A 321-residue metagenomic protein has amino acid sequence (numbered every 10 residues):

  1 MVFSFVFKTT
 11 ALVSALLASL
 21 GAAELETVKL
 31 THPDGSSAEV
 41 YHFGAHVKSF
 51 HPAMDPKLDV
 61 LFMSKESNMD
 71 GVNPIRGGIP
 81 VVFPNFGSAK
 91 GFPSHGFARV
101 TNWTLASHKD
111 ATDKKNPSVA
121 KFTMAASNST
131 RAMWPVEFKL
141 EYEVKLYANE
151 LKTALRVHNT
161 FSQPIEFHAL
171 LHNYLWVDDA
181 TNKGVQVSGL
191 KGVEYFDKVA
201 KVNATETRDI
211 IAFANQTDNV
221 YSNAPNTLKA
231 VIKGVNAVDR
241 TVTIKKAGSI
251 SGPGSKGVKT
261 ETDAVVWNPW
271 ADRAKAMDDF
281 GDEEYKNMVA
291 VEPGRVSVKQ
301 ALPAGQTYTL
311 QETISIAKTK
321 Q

Functional and structural regions predicted by a protein language model:
M1-S19, A23: Fungal secretory targeting signals
L20-G78, I232-K259, Q306-Q321: Beta-strand-rich N-terminal accessory domains
N73-A98, Q186-N203, V296: Beta-strand/loop-rich accessory regions of lumenal/periplasmic or secreted enzymes, predominantly carbohydrate-active
P93-A148: Extended, loop-rich substrate-binding clefts of extracytoplasmic carbohydrate-active enzymes
T101, L105-S107, S118-F122, I244-E292 (+1 more regions): Signature of Gram-negative chaperone-usher
A126-F167, L171, D178: Acidic, contiguous internal or C-terminal segments within carbohydrate-active enzymes that form a structured patch used
P164-E166, Y174-D263: Active-site/ligand-binding surface loops and adjacent short beta/alpha elements that line catalytic pockets across
V296-T309: Intrinsically disordered, low-complexity Pro/Gly/Ser/Thr-rich segments with frequent PxxP/GP/PP motifs and embedded
